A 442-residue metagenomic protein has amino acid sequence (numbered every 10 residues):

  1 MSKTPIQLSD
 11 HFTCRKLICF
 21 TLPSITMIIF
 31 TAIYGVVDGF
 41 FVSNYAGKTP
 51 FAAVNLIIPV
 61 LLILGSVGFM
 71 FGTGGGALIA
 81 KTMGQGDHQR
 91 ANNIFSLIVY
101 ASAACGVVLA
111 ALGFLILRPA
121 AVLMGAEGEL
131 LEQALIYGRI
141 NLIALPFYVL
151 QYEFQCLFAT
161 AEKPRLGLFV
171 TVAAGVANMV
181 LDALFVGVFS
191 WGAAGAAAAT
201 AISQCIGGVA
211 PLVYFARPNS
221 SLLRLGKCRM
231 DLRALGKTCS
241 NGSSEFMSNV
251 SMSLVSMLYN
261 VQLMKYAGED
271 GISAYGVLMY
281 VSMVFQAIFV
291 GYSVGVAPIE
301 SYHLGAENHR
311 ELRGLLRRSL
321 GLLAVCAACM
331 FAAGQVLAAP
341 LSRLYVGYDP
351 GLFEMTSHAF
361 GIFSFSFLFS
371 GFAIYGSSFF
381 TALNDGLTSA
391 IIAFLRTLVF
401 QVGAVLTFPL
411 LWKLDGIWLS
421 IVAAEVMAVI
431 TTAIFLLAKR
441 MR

Functional and structural regions predicted by a protein language model:
M1-T21, I79-A144, V188-S243, E300-S366 (+1 more regions): Short alpha-helical transmembrane segments in multi-pass integral membrane proteins
S9-A46, P59-G74, L78, A103-A110 (+4 more regions): N-terminal transmembrane alpha-helices
C19-D38, I140, A174, S203-G207 (+4 more regions): Transmembrane helical elements of multi-pass membrane transporters/channels
S24-A32, F69, A101-A110, A144-V149 (+9 more regions): Hydrophobic alpha-helical transmembrane segments in multi-pass membrane proteins
I33-F51, A121-G128, L184-W191, S253-V284 (+3 more regions): Helix-terminus/linker motif at the lipid-water interface of multi-pass membrane proteins
F51-A111, Y148-G167, A274-A338, S370-I392: Small-residue-rich hydrophobic transmembrane alpha-helices
I63, N178-A183, G208-L212, M283-A287 (+3 more regions): Hydrophobic transmembrane alpha-helices of multi-pass small-molecule transporters
G72, I140-A159, V170-N178, A196-V209 (+5 more regions): Short runs within selected transmembrane alpha-helices of multi-pass transporters and secretion channels
